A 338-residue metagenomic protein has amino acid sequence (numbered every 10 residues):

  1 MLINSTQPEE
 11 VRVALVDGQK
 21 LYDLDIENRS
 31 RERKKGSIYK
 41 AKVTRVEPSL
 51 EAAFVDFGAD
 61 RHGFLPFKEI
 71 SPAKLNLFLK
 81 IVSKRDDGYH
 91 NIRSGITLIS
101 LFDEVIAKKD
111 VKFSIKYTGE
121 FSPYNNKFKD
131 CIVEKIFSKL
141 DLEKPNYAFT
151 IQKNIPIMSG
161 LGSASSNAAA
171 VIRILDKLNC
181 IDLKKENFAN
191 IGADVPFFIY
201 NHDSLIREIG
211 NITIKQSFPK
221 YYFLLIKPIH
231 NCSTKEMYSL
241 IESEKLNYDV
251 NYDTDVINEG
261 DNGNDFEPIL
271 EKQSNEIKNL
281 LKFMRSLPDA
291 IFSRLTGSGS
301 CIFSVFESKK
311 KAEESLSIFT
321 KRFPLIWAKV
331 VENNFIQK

Functional and structural regions predicted by a protein language model:
M1-P72: Single-stranded RNA-binding surfaces
N4, F292-T296: Short beta-strand
I38, N146, A290: Short coil/loop residues immediately preceding or within conserved phosphate-binding loops of NTP-utilizing enzyme
A41, A164, G297: Short, conserved phosphate/pyrophosphate- and ester-handling motifs at nucleotide-, phospho-/glycolipid
A73-S159, K177-I181, F218-P219, K227: ATP-binding N-lobe of GHMP and related small-molecule kinases
F78-S94, C180-S293, V305-K338: ATP-dependent small-molecule kinase catalytic core of the GHMP/sugar-kinase superfamily and closely related
S159-E186: DPxDG-like acidic metal-binding loop motif
G299-I302: Conserved glycine-rich beta-strand-loop-beta hairpin in the small C-terminal domain of fold type I
